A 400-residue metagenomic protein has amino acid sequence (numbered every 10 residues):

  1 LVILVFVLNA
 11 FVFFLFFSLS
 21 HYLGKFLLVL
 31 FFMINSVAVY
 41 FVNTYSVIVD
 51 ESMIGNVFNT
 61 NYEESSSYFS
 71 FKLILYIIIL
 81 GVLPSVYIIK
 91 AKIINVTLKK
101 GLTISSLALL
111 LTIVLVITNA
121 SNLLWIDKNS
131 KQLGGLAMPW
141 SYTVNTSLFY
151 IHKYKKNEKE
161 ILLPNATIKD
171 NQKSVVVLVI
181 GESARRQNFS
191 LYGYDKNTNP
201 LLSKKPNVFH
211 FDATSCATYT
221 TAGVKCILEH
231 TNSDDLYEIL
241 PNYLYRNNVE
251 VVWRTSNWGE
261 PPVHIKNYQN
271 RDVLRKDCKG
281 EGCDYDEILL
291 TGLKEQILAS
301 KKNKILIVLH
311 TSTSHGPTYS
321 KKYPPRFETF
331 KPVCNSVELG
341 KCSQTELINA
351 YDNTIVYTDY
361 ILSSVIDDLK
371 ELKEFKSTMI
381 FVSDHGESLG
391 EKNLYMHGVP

Functional and structural regions predicted by a protein language model:
L1, T218-T221, C342, E346 (+1 more regions): Juxtamembrane/transmembrane-helix boundary motifs at the membrane-water interface
L1-G135: Transmembrane and membrane-interface helices of multi-pass, inner-membrane envelope-modifying transferases
F14, G134-W140, T291-K294, V333-M379: A long, amphipathic alpha-helix that forms part of the scaffold/cap immediately adjacent to metal-dependent active
F16, K90, T97, T103 (+3 more regions): Short, motif-level signal for alpha-helix interfacial/capping segments enriched in acidic residues and aromatics/proline
S18-G24, Y45, Y243, N247-W253 (+3 more regions): Catalytic cores of PAPS-dependent sulfotransferases and nucleotide-sugar/CMP/GDP-dependent glycosyltransferases
N119-L178, S183-N335: Active-site-proximal alpha/beta segments of enzymes that process anionic O-linked groups
F189, I366, E391: Active-site-flanking alpha-helical
G193-N197, F375-P400: Histidine-centered active-site microenvironments of extracellular/periplasmic hydrolases and transferases
